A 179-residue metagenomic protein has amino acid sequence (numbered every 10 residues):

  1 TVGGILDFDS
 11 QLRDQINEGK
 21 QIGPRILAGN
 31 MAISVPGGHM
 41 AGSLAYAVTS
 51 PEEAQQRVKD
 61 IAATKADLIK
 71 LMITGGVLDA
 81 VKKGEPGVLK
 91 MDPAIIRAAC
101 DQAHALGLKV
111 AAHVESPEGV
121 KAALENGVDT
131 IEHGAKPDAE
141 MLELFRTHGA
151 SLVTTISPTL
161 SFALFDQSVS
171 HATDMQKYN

Functional and structural regions predicted by a protein language model:
T1-K20, G37-H39, A94, A123-N126: Metal-associated gating/positioning segment near the N- to mid-region
T1-S10, S34-V35, G75-A80, V114-K121 (+2 more regions): Active-site environment of divalent metal-dependent phosphoester hydrolases
T1-V2, K109-A111, D129-E132: Short catalytic-loop micro-motif centered on adjacent basic/acidic residues
Q11-Q15, R57, I96-A99, G119 (+1 more regions): Aromatic/hydrophobic pocket-lining residues that form π-stacking "cages" and hydrophobic walls in ligand
D14-A32, P86-A112, G149, V153-S157: Alpha-helix-loop-beta-strand connector modules within alpha/beta enzyme cores
L27-G42, I96-R97, F165-V169: N-terminal small/glycine-rich loop or linker at the start of catalytic domains across soluble metabolic enzymes
H39-R57, V88, K109-A111: Active-site mouth loops of central-metabolism enzymes
Q56-G87, L124-N179: Active-site neighborhoods of metal-dependent hydrolases
